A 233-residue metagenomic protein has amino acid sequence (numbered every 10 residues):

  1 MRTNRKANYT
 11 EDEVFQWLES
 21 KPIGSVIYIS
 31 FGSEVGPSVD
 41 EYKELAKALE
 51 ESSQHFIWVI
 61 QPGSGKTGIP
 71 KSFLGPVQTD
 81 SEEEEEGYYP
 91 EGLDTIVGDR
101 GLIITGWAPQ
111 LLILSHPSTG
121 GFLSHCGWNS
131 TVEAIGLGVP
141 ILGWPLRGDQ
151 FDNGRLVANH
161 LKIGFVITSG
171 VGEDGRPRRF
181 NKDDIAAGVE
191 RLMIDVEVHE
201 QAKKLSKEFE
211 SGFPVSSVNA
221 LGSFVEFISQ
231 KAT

Functional and structural regions predicted by a protein language model:
M1-T233: Catalytic core of nucleotide-sugar-dependent glycosyltransferases
